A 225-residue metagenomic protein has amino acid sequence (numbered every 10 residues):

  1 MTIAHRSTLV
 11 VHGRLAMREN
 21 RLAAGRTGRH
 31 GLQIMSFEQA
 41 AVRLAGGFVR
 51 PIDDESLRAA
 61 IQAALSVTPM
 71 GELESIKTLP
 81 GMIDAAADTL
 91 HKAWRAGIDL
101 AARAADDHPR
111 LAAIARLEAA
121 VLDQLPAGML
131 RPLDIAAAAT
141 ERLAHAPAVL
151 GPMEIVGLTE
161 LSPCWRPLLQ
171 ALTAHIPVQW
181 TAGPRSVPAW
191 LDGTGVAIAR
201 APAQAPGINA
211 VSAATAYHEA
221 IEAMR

Functional and structural regions predicted by a protein language model:
M1-R225: Nucleic acid-machinery interaction/catalytic patches
